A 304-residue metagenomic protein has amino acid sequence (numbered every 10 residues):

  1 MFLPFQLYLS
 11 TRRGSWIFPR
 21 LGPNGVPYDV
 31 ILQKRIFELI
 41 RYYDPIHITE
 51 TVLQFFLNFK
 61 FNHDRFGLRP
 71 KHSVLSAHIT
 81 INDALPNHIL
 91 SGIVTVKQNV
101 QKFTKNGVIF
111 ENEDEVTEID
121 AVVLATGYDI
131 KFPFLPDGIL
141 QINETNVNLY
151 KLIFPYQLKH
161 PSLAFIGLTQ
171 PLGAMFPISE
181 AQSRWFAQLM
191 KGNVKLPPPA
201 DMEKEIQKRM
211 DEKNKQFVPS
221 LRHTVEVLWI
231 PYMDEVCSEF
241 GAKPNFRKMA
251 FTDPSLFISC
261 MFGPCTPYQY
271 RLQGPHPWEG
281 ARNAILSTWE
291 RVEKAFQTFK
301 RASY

Functional and structural regions predicted by a protein language model:
M1-V26, K34-E203, N214-Y304: Flavin (primarily FAD) cofactor-binding/catalytic cores of flavoenzymes
I31: Basic, ligand-binding patches in group-transfer machinery, especially extracytoplasmic/periplasmic segments
R209: Catalytic core and acceptor-binding pocket of nucleotide-sugar-dependent glycosyltransferases
